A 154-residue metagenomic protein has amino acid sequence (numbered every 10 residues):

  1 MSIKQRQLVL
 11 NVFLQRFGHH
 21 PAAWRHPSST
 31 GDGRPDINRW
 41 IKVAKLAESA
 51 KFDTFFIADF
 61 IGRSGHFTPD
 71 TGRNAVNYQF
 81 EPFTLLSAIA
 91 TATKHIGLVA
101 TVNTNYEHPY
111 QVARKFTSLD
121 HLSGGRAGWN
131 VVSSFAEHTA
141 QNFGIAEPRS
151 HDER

Functional and structural regions predicted by a protein language model:
M1-T93: N-terminal beta1-alpha1-beta2 module of alpha/beta enzyme domains
Q5-L8, F13-G33, T104-R154: Flexible, glycine-rich active-site loops centered on histidine and acidic residues that chelate a metal or position
F52-D59, L98-V99, G128-V132: Short beta-strand segments at enzyme active-site cores
Y78-L86, I96-P109, D152: Aromatic/His-enriched, Gly/Pro-containing loop or helix-boundary segments that lie immediately adjacent to catalytic
A92-H95, S123: Glycine-enriched alpha-helix->loop->beta-strand junction motifs that scaffold or abut catalytic
